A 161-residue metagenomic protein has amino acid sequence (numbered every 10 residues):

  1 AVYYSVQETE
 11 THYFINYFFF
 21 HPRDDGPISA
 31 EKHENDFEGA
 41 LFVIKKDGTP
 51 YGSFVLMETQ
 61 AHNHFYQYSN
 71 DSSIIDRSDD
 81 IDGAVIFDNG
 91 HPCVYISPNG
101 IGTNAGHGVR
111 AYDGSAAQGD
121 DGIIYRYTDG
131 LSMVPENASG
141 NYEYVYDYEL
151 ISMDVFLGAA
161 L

Functional and structural regions predicted by a protein language model:
A1-V2: A short, amphipathic edge element
S5-H12, S29-G39, K46-L161: Domain-length functional cores that host ligand/cofactor binding and catalytic or interaction surfaces in mature
N16-D25: Generic short beta-strand segments
